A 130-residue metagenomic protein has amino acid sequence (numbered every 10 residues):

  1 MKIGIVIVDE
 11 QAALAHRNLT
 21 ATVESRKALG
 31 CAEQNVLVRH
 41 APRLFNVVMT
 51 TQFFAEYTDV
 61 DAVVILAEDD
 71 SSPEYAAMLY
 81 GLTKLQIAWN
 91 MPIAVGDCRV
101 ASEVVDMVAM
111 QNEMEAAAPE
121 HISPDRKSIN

Functional and structural regions predicted by a protein language model:
M1-V38: Glycine-rich phosphate/diphosphate-binding loop of Rossmann-like nucleotide-binding domains
A12, H16, T20, A41-L44 (+2 more regions): Electropositive phosphate-/nucleotide-binding environments in soluble metabolic enzymes
N18-S25, V47-F53, E103: Short, well-ordered amphipathic alpha-helical segments that serve as non-catalytic structural scaffolds within diverse
V36-F45, C98: Short beta->alpha junction loops
V38, D61-L66, M91-D97: Short beta-strand segments at enzyme active-site cores
T50-K84: Glycine-rich phosphate-binding loop
Y75-N130: C-terminal binding/interaction regions
